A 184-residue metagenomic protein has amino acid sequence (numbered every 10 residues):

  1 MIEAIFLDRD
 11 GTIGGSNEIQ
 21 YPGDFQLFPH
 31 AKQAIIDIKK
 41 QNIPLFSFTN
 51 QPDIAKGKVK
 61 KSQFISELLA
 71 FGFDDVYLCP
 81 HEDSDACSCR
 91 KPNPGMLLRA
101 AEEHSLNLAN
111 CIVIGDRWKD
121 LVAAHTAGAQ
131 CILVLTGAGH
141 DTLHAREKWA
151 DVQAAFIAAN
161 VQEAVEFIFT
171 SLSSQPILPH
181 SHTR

Functional and structural regions predicted by a protein language model:
M1-F46: Active-site neighborhood of HAD-like aspartate-dependent phosphohydrolases
M1-R9, A159-R184: Non-catalytic pre-domain segments flanking phosphatase-related domains
I35-I65, F73-D85, A124: Substrate-recognition element of Asp-dependent hydrolases with the DxDx(T/V) motif
G57-D75, G95, E102, I132-L135: Short, electropositive alpha-helical surface patch
F64-D83, H144-S173: Structural recognition of alpha->loop->beta junctions
R90-A124: Conserved Lys-Pro-Asp/Glu-containing loop-to-beta segment of HAD-superfamily phosphomonoesterases, centered on
I114-F156: Acidic, Mg2+-coordinating phosphoryl-transfer loop and its flanking beta/alpha structural elements, shared across
